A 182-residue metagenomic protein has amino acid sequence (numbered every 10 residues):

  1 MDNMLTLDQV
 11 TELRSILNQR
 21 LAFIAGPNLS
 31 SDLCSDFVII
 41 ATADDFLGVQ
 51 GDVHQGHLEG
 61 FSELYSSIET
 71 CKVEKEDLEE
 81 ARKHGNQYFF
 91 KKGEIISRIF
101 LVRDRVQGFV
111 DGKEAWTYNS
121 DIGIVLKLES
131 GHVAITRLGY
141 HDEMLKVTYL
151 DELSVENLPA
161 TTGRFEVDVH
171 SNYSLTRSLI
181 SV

Functional and structural regions predicted by a protein language model:
M1-V182: Surface-exposed, interaction-prone regions used to assemble/regulate multi-protein complexes
